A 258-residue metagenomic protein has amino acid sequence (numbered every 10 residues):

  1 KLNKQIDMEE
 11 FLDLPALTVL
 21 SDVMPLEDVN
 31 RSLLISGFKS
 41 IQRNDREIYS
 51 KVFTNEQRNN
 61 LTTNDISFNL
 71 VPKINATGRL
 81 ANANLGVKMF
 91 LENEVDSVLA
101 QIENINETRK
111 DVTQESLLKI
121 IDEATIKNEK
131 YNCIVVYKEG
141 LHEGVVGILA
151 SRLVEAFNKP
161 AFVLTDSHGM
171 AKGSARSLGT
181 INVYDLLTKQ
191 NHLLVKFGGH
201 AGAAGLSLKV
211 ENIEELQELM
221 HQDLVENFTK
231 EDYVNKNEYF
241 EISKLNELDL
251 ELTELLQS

Functional and structural regions predicted by a protein language model:
L2-H221, E231-E238, I242-E247: Hydrophobic helix-and-loop "lid/oligomerization" segment in the mid-to-C-terminal part of catalytic domains
E226-K230: The C-terminal output helix
K244-S258: Long, low-complexity segments enriched in small/aliphatic residues
